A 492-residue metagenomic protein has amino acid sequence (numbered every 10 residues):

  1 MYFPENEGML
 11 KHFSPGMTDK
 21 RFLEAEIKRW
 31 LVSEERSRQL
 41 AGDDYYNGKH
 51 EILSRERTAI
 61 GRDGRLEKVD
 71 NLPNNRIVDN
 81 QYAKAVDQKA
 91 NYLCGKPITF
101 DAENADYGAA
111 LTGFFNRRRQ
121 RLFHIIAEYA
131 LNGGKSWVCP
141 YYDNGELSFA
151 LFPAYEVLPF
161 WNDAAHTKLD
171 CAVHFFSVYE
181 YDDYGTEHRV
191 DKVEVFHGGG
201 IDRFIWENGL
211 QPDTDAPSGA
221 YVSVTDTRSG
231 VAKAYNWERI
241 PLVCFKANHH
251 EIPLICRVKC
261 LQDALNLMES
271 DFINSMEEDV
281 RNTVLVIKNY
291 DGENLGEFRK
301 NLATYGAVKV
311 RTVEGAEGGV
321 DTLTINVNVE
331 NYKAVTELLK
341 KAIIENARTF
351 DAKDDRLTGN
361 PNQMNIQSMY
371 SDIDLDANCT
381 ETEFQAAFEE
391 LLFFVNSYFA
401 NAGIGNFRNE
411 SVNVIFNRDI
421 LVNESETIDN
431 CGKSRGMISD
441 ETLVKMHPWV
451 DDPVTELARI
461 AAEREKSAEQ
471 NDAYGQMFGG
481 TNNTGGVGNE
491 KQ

Functional and structural regions predicted by a protein language model:
M1-F152, G485-V487, Q492: Extended, helix-rich architectural segments
E34, R38, F100, R117-I125 (+14 more regions): Short secondary-structure junctions and interdomain/linker hinges
N47-H50, D70, N74, G95 (+4 more regions): Conserved aromatic-histidine-acidic binding/catalytic patches
E103-Y107, F114-L122, A130, R257 (+6 more regions): Short amphipathic alpha-helical segments
Y107-L111, G319-D321, Y370: A short, surface-exposed helix-loop junction/capping segment
A127-H250: Extended, regular secondary-structure scaffolds
V222-N365: Extended, charged amphipathic alpha-helical segments
E297-E314, V327, N331-A334, L338-Q492: C-terminal helix-loop subdomains that flank or include functional centers
